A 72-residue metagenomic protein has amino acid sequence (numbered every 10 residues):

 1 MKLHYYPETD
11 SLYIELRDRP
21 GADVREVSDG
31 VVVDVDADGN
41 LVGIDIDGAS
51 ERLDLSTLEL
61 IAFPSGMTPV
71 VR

Functional and structural regions predicted by a protein language model:
H4-Y5, D34: Hydrophobic beta-strand positions
P7, S11-P20, L55, E59 (+1 more regions): N-terminal intrinsically disordered, cationic/polar leader segments that include organellar targeting peptides
S11-S50: Amphipathic, hydrophobic secondary-structure cores in small proteins
I44-R72: C-terminal structural segments of small proteins and small subunits
